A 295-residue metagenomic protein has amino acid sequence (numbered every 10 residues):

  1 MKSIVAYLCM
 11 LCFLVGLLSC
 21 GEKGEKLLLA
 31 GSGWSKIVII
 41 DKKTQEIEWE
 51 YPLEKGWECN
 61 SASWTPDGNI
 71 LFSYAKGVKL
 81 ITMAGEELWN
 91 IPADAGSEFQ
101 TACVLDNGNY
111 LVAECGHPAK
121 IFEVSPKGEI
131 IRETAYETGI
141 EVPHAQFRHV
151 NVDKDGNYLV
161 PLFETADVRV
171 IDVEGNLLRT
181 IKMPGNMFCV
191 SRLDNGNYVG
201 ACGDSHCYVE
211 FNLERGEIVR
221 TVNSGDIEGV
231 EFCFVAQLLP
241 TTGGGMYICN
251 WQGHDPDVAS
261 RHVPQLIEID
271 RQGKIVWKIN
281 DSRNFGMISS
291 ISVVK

Functional and structural regions predicted by a protein language model:
M1-S3, C9-E25: Bacterial Sec-dependent signal peptides at the C-terminal "C-region" and cleavage site
S3-I4, E129: Generic short N-terminal amphipathic or hydrophobic helices
A6-Y7, L17, P126, R271: Intrinsic disorder/low-complexity segments, especially N-terminal tails and targeting/processing regions
K23-K295: Histidine-/acidic-rich catalytic cores in large beta-rich domains
